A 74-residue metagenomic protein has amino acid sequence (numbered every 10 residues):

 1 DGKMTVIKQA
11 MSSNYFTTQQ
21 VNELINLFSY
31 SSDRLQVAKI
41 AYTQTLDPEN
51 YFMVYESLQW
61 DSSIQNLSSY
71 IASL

Functional and structural regions predicted by a protein language model:
D1-L74: General marker for long, soluble alpha-helical cores
